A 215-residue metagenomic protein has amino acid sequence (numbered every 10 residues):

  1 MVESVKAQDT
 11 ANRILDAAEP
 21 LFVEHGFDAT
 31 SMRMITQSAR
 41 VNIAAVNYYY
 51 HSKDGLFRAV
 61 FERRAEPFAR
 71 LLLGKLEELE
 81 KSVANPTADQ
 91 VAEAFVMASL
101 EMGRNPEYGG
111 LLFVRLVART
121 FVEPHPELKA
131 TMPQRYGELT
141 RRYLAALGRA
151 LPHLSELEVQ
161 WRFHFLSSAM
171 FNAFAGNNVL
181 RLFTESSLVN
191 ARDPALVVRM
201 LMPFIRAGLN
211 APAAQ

Functional and structural regions predicted by a protein language model:
M1-D9, E80, Q215: N-terminal intrinsically disordered/low-complexity leader segments
Q8-D16, Y50-L73, E77, P133: An amphipathic alpha-helix adjacent to DNA-recognition modules
R13, L21-R63: Helix-turn-helix
G74-L111, F163: Hydrophobic alpha-helical connector segments
Q90-A94, E107-Q134, N177-L182: Amphipathic alpha-helical segments used for helix-helix packing
F95, S99, V114-F121, L166 (+2 more regions): Short alpha-helical scaffolding segments that buttress acidic/His motifs in well-ordered protein cores
E101, Q134-Q215: C-terminal peripheral helix-coil segments that are non-catalytic and often amphipathic
